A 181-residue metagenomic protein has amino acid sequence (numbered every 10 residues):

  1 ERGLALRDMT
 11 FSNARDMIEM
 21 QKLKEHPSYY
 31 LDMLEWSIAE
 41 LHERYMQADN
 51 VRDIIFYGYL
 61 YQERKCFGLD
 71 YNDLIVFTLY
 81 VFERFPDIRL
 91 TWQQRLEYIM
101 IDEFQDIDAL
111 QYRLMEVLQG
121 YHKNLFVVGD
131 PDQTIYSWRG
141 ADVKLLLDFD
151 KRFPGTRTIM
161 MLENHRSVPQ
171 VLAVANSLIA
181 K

Functional and structural regions predicted by a protein language model:
E1-N72, T158-M160, N164, L172: ATP-hydrolysis module of ASCE/P-loop NTPase motor domains, specifically the Walker B Asp-Glu catalytic pair
T10, I18, I75-T78, R95-L96 (+1 more regions): A general structural motif at alpha-helix termini
Q47-D148, E163-Q170: Conserved helicase NTPase motor core
E97, P154-G155, A180: Residue-level recognition of short, structured coil/turn motifs that connect secondary structure elements
L147-M161: A short helix-turn-beta junction within AAA+ P-loop NTPase domains corresponding to the substrate/partner-engaging
V174-K181: Conserved AAA+ ATPase "sensor/coupling" helix adjacent to the nucleotide-binding pocket
